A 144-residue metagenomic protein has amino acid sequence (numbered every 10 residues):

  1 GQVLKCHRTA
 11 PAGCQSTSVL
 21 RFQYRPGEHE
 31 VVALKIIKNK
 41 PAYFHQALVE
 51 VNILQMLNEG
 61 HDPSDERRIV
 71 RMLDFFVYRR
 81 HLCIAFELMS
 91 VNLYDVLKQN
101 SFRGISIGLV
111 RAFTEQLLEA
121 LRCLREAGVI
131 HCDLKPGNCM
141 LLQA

Functional and structural regions predicted by a protein language model:
G1-Q2, I130: Conserved tryptophan-centered aromatic signature that marks the ligand-binding surface of SH3 and related Trp-rich
Q2-K38: Glycine-rich ATP phosphate-binding loop
K5, R71-D74, I84: Conserved beta3-region
H7, Q55-N58, L97, R125: Protein kinase-like catalytic domain
S16, V31-A33, I53, I69 (+1 more regions): Short hydrophobic-acidic sequence motifs that mark active-site Asp/Glu residues
K38-P63: The N-lobe alphaC helix and its flanking beta3-alphaC-beta4 segment of protein kinase-like domains, centered on
H61-D74: Conserved HxN/HPN-centered segment at the entrance to the catalytic loop of eukaryotic protein kinase-like domains
R67, R79-C83, L88-A144: Conserved alphaE helix
